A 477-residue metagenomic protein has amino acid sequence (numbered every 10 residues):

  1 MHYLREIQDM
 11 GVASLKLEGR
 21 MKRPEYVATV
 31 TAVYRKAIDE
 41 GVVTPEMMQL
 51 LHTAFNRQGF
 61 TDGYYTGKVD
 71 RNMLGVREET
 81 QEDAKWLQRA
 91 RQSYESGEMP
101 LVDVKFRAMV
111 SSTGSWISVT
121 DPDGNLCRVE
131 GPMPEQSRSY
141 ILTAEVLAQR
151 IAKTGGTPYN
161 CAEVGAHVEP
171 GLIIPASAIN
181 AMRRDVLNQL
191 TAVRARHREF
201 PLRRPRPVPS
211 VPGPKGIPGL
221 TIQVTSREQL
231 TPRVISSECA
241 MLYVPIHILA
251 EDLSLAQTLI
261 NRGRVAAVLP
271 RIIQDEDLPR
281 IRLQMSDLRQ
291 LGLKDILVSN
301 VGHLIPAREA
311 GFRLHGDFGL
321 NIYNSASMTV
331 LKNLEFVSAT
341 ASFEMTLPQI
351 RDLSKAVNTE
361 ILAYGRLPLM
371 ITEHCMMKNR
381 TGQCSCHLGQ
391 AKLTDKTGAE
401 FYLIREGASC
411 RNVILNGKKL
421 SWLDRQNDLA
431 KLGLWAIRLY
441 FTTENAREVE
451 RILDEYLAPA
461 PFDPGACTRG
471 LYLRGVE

Functional and structural regions predicted by a protein language model:
M1-F318, I322-E477: Surface-exposed amphipathic alpha-helical tracts and adjacent flexible/coil segments at the periphery of soluble enzymes
